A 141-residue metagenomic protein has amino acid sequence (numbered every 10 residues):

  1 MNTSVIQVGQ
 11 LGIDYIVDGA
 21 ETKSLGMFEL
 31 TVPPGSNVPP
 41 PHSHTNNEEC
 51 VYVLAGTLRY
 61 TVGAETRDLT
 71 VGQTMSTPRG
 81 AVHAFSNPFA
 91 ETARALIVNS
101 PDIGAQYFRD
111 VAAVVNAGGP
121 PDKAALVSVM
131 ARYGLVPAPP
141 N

Functional and structural regions predicted by a protein language model:
V5-P41, N47-E48: A short glycine-rich, His/Asp/Glu-containing loop-to-beta-strand
G12, C50, T57-R59, T66 (+2 more regions): Structural motif
K23, R59, R79-A105: Ligand-binding loop in jelly-roll beta-barrel domains
L25-M27, V38, T45-E48, V53-A55 (+3 more regions): Short connector loops at helix/strand junctions that flank enzyme active sites, especially segments positioning acidic
E29-P33, S43-T61, V98: Short, conserved beta-strand element in jelly-roll/cupin
G63, V71, N87, Y107-F108: Short glycine-/acidic-enriched loop or helix-start segments at secondary-structure transitions that form or flank
A64-V82: Short acidic-glycine-tyrosine-enriched beta hairpin
E91-N141: Double-stranded beta-helix
